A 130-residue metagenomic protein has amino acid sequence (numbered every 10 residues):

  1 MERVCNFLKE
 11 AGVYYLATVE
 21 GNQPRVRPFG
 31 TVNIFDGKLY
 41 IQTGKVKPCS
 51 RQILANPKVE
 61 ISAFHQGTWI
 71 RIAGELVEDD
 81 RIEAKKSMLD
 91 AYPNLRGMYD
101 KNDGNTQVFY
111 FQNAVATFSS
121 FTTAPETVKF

Functional and structural regions predicted by a protein language model:
M1-E2, T43, P93-N94: Charged, amphipathic alpha-helical segments
M1-Y15, V128-F130: Extreme N-terminal tail/first-helix region
A11-K45, I53, V59-A63, R71-I72: Short beta-strand segments
Q42, R51-L54, M98-K101: Short histidine-centered beta-strand/loop micro-motifs that create catalytic or ligand/metal-coordination sites
P48: Short alpha-helical
L54-V59, D90, N94: Short, intrinsically disordered, mixed-charge
R71-F130: Charged, gly/pro-rich active-site loop segments
